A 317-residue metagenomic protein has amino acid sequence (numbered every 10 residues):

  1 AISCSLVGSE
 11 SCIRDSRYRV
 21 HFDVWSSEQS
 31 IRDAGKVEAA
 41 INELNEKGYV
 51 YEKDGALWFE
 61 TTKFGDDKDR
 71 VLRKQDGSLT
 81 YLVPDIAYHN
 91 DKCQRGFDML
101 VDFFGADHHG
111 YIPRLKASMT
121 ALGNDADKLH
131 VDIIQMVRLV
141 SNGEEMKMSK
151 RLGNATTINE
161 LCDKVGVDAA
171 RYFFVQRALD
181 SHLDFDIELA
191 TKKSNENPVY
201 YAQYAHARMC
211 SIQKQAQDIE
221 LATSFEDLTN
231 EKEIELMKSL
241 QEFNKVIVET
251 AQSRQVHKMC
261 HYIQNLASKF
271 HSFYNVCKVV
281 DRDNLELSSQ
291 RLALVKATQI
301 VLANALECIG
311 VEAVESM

Functional and structural regions predicted by a protein language model:
A1-E10: Positively charged, low-complexity/disordered segments
S9-M317: Non-catalytic interaction-recognition regions
